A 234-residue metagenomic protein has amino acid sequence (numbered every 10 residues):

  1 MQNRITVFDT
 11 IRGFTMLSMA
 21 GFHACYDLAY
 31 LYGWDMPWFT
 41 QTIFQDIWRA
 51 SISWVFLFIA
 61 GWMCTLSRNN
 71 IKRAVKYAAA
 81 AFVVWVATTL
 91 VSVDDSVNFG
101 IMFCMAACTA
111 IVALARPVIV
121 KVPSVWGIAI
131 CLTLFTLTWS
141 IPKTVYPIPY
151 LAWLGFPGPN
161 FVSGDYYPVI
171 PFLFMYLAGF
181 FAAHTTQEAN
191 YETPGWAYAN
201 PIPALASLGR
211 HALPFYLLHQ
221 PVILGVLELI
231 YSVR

Functional and structural regions predicted by a protein language model:
M1-R234: Alpha-helical transmembrane segments and their immediate juxtamembrane cytosolic regions
